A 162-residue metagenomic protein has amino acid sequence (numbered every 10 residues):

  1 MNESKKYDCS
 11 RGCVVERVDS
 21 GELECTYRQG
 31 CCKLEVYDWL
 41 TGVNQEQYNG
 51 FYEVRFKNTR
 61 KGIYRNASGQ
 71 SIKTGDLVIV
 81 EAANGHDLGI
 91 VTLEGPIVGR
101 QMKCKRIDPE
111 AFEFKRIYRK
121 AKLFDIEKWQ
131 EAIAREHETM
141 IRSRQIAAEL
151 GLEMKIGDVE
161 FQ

Functional and structural regions predicted by a protein language model:
N2-S20, T26, H86-L152: Terminal, basic amphipathic appendages of nucleotide-handling enzymes
N44-Q45, N84: Glycine-rich, aromatic-bearing surface loops/beta-hairpins
F51-R65: Short, structured beta-strand/loop micro-motifs enriched in basic residues and often containing a Trp
V54, V80-E81: A generic structural signal for residues embedded in beta-strands
R60, A82-D87: Short, charged beta-turn/beta-strand-edge "cap" motif at the junction between a beta-strand and an adjacent loop
N66, S71-K73: Short, well-ordered loop/turn sites that connect or cap secondary structure elements
L152-Q162: Short edge beta-strands and adjacent turn/loop segments
